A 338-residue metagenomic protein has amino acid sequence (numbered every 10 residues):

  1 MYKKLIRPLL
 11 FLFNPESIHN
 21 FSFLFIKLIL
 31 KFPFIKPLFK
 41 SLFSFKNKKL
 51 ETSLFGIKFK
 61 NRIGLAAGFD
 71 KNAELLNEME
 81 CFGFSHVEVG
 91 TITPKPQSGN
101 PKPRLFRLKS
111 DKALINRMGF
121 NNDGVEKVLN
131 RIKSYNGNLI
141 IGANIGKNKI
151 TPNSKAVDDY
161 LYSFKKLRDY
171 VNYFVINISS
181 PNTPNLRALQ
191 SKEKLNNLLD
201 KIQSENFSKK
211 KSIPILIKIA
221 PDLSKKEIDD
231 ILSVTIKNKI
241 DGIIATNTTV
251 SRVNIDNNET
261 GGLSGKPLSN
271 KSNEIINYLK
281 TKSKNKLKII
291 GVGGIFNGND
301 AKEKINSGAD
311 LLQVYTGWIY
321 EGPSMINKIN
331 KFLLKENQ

Functional and structural regions predicted by a protein language model:
N14, L65, V87, V128 (+5 more regions): Conserved, mostly hydrophobic/aromatic
F34-F45, S180-K194, I228, S233-N285 (+1 more regions): Glycine/Thr-rich beta-alpha phosphate-binding loop at enzyme active sites
K58-G64, N138-A143, S208-P221, K282-G291: Short beta-strand/loop segments at the ligand-binding rim of alpha/beta enzyme cores
E74-M79, L223-K237, N285, I295-L312: Catalytic cores of alpha/beta
S85-Q97, I178-S180, G242-R252, I295 (+1 more regions): Glycine-rich phosphate-binding active-site loops on the catalytic face of alpha/beta enzymes
G90-L139: A gly/proline- and charged-residue-enriched helix-loop-helix capping module
P96-K112, R252-G265, G317-Q338: C-terminal helical cap(s) of enzyme catalytic domains, especially alpha/beta-barrels
N148-L161, A188, K194, I217-I236: Active-site glycine- and acidic-residue-rich loops that bind and position anionic ligands or nucleotide-like cofactors
